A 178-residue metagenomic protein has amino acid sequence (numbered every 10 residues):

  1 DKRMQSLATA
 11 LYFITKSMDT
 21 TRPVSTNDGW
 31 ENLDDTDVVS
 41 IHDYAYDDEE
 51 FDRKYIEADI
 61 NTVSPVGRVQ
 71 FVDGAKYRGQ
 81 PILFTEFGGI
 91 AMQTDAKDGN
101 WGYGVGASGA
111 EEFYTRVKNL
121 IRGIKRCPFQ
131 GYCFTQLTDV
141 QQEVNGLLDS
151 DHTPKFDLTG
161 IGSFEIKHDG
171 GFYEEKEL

Functional and structural regions predicted by a protein language model:
D1, T20, G29-W30, Y44-A45 (+2 more regions): Catalytic metal-binding/acid-base residues of hydrolase active sites
D1-V38, G79: Active-site neighborhood of glycoside hydrolase catalytic domains
R3-M4, A8, H42-Y46, S150-P154: Short, charged low-complexity intrinsically disordered segments located at boundaries of structured domains
F13, D52, I56-L178: Substrate-binding clefts and catalytic carboxylate motifs of secreted carbohydrate-active enzymes
S25-N27, H42, T85-E86, T135: A cross-family glycoside hydrolase active-site/sugar-binding cleft signature
L33-A45, E49-R53: Short, well-ordered secondary-structure micro-motifs within conserved domains or adaptor modules
